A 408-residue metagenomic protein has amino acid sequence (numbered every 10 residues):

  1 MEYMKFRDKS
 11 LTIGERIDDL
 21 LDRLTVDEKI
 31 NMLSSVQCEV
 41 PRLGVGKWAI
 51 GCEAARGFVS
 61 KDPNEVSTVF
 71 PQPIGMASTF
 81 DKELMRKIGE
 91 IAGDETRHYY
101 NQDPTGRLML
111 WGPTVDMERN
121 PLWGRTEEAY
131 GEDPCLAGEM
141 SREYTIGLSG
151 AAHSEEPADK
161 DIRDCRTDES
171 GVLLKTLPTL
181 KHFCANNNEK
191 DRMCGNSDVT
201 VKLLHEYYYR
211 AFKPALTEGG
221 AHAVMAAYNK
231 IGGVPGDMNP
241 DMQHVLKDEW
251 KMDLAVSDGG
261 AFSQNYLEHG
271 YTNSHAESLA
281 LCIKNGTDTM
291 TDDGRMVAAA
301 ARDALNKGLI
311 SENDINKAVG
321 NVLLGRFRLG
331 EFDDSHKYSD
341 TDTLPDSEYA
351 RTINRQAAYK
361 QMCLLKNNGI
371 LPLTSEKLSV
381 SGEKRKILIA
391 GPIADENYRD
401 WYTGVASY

Functional and structural regions predicted by a protein language model:
M1-Y408: Glycoside hydrolase catalytic-domain context in secreted enzymes
